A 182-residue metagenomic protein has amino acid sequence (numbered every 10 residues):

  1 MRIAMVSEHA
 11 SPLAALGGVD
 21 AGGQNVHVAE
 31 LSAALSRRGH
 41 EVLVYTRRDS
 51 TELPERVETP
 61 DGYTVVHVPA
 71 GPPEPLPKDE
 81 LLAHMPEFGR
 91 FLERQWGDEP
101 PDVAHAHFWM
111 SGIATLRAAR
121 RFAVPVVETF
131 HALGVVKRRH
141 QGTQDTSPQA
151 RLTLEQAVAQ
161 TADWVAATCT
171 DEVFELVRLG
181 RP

Functional and structural regions predicted by a protein language model:
M1-H67: N-terminal subdomain of nucleotide-sugar transferases
E8, F130-L133: Histidine-centered beta-alpha loop that forms part of the nucleotide-sugar donor binding/catalytic region in diverse
V19, P125-V127, V135-A157: Nucleotide-sugar donor phosphate/pyrophosphate-binding loop at the beta->alpha transition of glycosyltransferases
T46, F108, A132, C169-D171: Helix N-cap/beta->alpha junction signal
R48-S50, Q149-L152, A157-P182: A short, active-site helix/loop in glycosyltransferases that binds the activated sugar's phosphate group
Y63-R94: A short, charged, and often flexible helix/loop element on the N-terminal side of the glycosyltransferase catalytic
T64, P125-V127, W164: Proline-centered loop/turn at the N-terminus of a beta-strand
L92-S111, T115, P125: Short N-terminal targeting/anchoring amphipathic segment
